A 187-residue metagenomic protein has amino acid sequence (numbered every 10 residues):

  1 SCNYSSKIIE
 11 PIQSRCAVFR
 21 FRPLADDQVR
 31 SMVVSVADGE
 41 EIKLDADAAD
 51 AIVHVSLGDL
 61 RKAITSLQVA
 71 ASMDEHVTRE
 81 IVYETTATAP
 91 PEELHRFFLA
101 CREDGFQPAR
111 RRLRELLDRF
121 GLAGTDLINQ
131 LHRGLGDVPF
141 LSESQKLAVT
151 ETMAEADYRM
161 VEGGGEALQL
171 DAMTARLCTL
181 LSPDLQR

Functional and structural regions predicted by a protein language model:
S1, C16, D59, A109 (+1 more regions): Residue-level signature of catalytic and energy-coupling elements of molecular machines, predominantly ATP/GTP-dependent
N3-A17: Short regulatory helix/loop adjacent to the ATP-binding pocket of P-loop NTPases
Q13-A17, G58, E92: Short glycine-/polar-rich loops that comprise or flank the Walker A/P-loop and associated switch/sensor motifs
A17-R30: Conserved AAA+ ATPase "SRH/arginine-finger" region at the nucleotide-binding site
R30-E41: Conserved phosphate-handling catalytic cores of large alpha/beta enzymes
V34, A49-V55, R61-M73, I81-Y83 (+3 more regions): C-terminal helical "lid" of AAA+/P-loop NTPase domains
R79-E92: AAA+ P-loop ATPase motor domain of ring mechanoenzymes
R96-R187: Helix-rich C-terminal "collar"/helical-bundle subdomain used as an assembly and partner-interaction module in RFC-like
